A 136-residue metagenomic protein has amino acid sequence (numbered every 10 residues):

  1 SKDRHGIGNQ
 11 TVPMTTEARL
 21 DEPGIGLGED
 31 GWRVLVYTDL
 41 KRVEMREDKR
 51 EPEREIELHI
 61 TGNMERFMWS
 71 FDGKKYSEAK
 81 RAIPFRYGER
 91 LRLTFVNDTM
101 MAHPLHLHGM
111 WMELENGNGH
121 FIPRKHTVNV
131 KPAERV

Functional and structural regions predicted by a protein language model:
S1-V136: Copper-binding active sites and cupredoxin-like electron-transfer domains, recognizing His/Cys-rich ligand loops
